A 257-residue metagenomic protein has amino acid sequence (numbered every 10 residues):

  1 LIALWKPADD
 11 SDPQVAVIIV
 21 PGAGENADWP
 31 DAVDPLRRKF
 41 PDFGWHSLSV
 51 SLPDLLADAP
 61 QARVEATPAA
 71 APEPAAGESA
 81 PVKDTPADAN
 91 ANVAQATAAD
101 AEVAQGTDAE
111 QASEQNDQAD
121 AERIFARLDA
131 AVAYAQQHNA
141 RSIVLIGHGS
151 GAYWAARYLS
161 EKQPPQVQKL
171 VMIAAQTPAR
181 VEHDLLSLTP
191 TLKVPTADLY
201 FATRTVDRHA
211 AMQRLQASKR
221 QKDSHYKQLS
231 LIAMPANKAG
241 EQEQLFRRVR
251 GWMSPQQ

Functional and structural regions predicted by a protein language model:
L1-A8: A short loop-to-beta-strand scaffold at the N-terminal edge of the catalytic core in hydrolase folds
P13-G22: Short beta-strand element of the alpha/beta-hydrolase
A27-P35: The serine-hydrolase catalytic nucleophile loop
R37-A62, A66-T67: Conserved alpha/beta-hydrolase
A59-H138: Alpha/beta-hydrolase active-site loop
L145-A156: Gly/Ala-rich beta-loop-alpha elbow adjacent to hydrolase catalytic centers
P164, K169-A236: The feature captures the conserved acid-bearing segment of alpha/beta-hydrolase catalytic domains
S224-Q257: C-terminal catalytic histidine-bearing segment of alpha/beta-hydrolase fold enzymes
